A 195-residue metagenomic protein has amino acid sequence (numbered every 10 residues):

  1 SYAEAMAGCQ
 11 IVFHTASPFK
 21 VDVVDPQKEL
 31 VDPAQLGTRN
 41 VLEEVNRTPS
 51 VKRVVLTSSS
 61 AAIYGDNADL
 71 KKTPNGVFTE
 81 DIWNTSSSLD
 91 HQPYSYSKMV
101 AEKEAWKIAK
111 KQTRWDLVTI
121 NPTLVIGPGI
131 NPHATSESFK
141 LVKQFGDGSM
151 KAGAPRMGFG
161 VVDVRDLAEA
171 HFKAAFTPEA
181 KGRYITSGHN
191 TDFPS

Functional and structural regions predicted by a protein language model:
S1-L36: NAD(P)H-binding glycine-rich loop region in Rossmannoid oxidoreductase-like domains and their noncatalytic homologs
P18, S59-D90, I130, D147: Active-site "gating" loop of Rossmann-like NAD(P)-dependent oxidoreductase/epimerase domains
V23, N84-D90, N131-P132, E137-V162 (+1 more regions): A conserved pocket-lining segment of Rossmann-fold NAD(P)-dependent short-chain dehydrogenase/reductase
R47, S86-V118: Active-site Tyr-X1-5-Lys
K111-W115, G127-L141, A174-Y184: Glycine/proline-rich active-site loop of Rossmann-fold NAD(P)-dependent oxidoreductases
G127, A154-M157, Y184-T191: Glycine-rich Rossmann NAD(P)(H)-binding loop
A168-S195: Mid/C-terminal beta-alpha module of Rossmann-like enzyme folds, strongest in SDR-family dehydrogenases/epimerases
